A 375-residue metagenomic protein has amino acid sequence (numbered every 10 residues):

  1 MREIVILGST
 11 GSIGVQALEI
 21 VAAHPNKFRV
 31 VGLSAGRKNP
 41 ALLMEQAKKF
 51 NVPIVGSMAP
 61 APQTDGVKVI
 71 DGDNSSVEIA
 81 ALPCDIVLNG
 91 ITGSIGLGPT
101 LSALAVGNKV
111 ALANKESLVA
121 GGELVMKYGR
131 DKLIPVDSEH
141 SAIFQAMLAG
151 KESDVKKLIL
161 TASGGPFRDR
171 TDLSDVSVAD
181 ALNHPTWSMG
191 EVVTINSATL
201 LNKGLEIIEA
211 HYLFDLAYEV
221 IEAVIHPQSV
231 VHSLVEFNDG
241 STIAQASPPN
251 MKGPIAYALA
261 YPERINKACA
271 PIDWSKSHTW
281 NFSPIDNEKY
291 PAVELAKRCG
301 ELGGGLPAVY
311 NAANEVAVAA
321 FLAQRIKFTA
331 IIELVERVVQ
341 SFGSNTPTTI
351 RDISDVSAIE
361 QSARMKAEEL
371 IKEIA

Functional and structural regions predicted by a protein language model:
M1-A375: Catalytic, metal-anchored helix/loop core of enzyme active sites in primary metabolism
